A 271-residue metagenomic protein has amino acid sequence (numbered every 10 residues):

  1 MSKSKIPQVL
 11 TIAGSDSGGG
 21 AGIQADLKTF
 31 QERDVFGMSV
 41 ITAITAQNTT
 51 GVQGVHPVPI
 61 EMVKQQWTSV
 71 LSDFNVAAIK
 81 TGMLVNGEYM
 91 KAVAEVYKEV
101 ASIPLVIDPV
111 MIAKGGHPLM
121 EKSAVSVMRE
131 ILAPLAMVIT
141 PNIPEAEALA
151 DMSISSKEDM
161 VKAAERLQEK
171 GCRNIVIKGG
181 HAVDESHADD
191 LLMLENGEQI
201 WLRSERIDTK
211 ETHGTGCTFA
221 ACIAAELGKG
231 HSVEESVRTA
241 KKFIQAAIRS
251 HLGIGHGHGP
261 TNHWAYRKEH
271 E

Functional and structural regions predicted by a protein language model:
S2-T11, Q31-G115: Conserved N-terminal subdomain of the carbohydrate kinase-like
I6, P57, E234-E271: Charged C-terminal helix
Q8-E32, V237: N-terminal phosphate-binding or glycine-rich loops at protein starts, especially the Walker A/P-loop of NTPases
I12-G18, Q199-H213: Short pre-catalytic strand/loop immediately N-terminal to key active-site residues, enriched for Gly-Thr
Q24, E147-A148, T209-V233: Short, small-residue alpha-helix embedded
R33-M38, E198-I200, E226-A240: Phosphate-handling active-site elements
K122-Q199: Conserved phosphate/ATP/ADP-binding segment of small-molecule kinases
